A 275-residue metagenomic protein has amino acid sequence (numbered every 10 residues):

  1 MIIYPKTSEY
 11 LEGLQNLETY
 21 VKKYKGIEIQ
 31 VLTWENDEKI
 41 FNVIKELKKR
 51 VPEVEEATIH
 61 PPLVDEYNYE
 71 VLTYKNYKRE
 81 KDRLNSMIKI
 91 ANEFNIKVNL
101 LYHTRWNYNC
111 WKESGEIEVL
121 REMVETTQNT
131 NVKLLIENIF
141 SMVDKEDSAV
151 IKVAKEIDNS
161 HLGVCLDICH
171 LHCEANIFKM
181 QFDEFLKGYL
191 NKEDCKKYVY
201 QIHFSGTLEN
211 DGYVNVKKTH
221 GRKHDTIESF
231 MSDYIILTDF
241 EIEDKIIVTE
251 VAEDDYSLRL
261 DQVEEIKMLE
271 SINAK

Functional and structural regions predicted by a protein language model:
M1-I2, N16-L17, Y67, E80-N92 (+4 more regions): Histidine-acidic metal/acid-base catalytic patches
M1-N85, G163, A274-K275: N-terminal pre-domain/capping segments
M1-T7, K25-I29, E55-P61, V98-Y102 (+4 more regions): Hydrophobic faces of well-ordered beta-strands that scaffold small-molecule active sites in alpha/beta enzyme cores
K6-Y10, Q30-W34, P62-V64, R105-N107 (+4 more regions): Active-site beta-loop-alpha junctions enriched in small/polar residues
W34-K39, I139-A149, H170-K187, S257: Active-site glycine- and acidic-residue-rich loops that bind and position anionic ligands or nucleotide-like cofactors
V43-I44, Y74, A149-I151, Q262-K267: Short, surface-exposed amphipathic charged segments that create phosphate/polyanion-binding patches used for binding
K48-P62, L120-N129, I157, S229-F240: Alpha-helix-loop-beta-strand connector modules within alpha/beta enzyme cores
N68-G163: Active-site acidic/histidine proton-transfer and metal-coordination neighborhood in alpha/beta enzyme cores
